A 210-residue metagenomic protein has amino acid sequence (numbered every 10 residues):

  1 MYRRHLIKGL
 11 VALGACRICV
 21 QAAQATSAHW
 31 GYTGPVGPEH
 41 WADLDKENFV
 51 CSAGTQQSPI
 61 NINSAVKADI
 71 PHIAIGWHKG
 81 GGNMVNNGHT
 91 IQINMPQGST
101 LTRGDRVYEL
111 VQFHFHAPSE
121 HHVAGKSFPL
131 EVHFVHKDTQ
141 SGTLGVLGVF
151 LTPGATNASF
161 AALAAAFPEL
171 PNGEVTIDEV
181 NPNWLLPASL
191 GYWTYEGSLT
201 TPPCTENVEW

Functional and structural regions predicted by a protein language model:
Y2-W210: Alpha-carbonic anhydrase
